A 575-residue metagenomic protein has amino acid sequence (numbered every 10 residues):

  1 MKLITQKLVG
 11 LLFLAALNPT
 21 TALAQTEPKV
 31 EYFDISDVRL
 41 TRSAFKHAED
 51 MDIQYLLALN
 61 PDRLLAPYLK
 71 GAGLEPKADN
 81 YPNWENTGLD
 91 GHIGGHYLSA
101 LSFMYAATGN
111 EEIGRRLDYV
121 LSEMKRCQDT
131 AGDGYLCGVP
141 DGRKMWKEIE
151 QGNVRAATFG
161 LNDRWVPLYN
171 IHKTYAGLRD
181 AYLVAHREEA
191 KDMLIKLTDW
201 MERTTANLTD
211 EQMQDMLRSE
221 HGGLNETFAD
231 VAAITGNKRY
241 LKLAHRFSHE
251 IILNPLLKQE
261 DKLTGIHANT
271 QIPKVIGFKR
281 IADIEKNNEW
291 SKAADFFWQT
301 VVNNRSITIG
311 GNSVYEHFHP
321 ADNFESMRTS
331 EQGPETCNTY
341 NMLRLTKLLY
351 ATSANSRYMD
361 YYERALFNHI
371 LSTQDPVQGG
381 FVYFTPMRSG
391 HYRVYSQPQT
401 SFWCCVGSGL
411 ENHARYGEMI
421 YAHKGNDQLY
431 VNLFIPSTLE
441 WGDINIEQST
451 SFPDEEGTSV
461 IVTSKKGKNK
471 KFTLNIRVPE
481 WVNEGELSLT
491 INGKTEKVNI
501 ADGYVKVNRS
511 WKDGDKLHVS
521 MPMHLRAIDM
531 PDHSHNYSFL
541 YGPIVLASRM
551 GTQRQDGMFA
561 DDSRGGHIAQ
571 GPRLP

Functional and structural regions predicted by a protein language model:
M1-T26: Bacterial Sec-dependent N-terminal signal peptides
A24-P575: Glycan-recognition and catalytic cores of secretory/periplasmic carbohydrate-active enzymes
